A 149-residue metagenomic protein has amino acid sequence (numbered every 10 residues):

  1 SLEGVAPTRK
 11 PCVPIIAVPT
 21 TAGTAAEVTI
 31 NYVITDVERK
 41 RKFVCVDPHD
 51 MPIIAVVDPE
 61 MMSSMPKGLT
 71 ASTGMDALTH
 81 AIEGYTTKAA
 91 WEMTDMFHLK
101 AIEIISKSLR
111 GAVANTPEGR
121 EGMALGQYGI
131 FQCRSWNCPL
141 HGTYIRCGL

Functional and structural regions predicted by a protein language model:
S1-N31: Proline/glycine-rich low-complexity loops and linkers
A17, V56, N137: Generic enzyme active-site microenvironment
P19, L78, P139: Short, conserved catalytic/metal-binding motifs centered on acidic residues
T29-Q132: Carboxylate- and glycine-rich phosphate/diphosphate-binding segment that chelates Mg2+/Mn2+
C133-L149: C-terminal catalytic subdomain
